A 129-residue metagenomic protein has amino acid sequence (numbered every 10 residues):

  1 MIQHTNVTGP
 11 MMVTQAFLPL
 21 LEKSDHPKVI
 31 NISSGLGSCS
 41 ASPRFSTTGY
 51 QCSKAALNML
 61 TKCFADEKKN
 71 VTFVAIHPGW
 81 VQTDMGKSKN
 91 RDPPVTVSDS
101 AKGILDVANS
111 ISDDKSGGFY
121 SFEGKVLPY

Functional and structural regions predicted by a protein language model:
M1-M12, L18-K69: Catalytic loop of short-chain dehydrogenase/reductase
V71, A75-T83, K87-Y129: C-terminal helical subdomain
